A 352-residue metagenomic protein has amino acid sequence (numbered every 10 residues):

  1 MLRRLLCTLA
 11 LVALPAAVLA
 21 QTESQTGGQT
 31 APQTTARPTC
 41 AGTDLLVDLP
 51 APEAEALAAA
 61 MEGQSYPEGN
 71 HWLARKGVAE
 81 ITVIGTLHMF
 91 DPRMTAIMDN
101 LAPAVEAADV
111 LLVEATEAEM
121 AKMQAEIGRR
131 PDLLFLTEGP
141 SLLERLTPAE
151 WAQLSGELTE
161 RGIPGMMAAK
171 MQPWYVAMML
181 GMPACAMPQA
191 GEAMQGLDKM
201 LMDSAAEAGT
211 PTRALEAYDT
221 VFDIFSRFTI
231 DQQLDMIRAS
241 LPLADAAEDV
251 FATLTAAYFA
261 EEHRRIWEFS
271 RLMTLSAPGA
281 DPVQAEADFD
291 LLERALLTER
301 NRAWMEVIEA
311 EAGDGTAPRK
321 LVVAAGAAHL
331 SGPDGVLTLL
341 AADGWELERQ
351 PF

Functional and structural regions predicted by a protein language model:
M1-C7: Bacterial N-terminal signal peptides that target proteins for export
C7-A16: Bacterial N-terminal signal peptides
A13-L14, A96, V336: Alpha-helical transmembrane segments and their juxtamembrane interfaces
A16-A17, D99, L339: Residues in and immediately flanking transmembrane alpha helices
V18-T22: Boundary at the C-terminal end of the N-terminal hydrophobic targeting segment
G27-G28: Residue-identity detector for glycine
T35-G63, E68-L292: Structured, acidic catalytic/metal-binding patches in enzyme active sites
D290-F352: C-terminal soluble interaction/assembly domains
